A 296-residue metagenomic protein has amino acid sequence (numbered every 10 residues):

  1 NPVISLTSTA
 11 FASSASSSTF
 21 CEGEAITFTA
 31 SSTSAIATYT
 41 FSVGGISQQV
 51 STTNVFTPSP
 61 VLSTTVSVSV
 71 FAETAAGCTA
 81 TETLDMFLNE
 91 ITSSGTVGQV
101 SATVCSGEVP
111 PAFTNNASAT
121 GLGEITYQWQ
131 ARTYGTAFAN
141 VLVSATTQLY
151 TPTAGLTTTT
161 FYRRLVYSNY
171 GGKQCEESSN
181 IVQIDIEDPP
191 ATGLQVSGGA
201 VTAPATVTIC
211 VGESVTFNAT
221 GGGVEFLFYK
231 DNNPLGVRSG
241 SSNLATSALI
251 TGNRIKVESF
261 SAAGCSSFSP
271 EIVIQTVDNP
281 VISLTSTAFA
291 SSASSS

Functional and structural regions predicted by a protein language model:
N1-A15, E90-Q99, P189-A203, N279-S291: Proline-enriched interdomain boundary motifs that mark the N-terminal boundary and often initiate the first structured
N1-V3, T81-N89, Q174-P189, F268-V277: Terminal edge beta-strands and adjacent linker/stalk segments of extracellular immunoglobulin-superfamily beta-sandwich
T19, G23-S32, E108-A119, V211-G221 (+1 more regions): A short beta-strand segment in extracellular, disulfide-stabilized domains
C21, A75-T81, Y170-S178, A262-S269: Short, exposed coil/turn segments at beta-strand boundaries within extracellular/luminal domains
T33-T40, G45, A119-Q130, G221-L227: Solvent-exposed loop segments of extracellular immunoglobulin-like
S42-P58, A131-A154, Y229-S247: Surface-exposed, flexible coil segments in extracellular/virion-facing regions
S59-T65, A154-T159, S247-G252: Surface-exposed, short loops/turns at beta-strand junctions within beta-sandwich domains
